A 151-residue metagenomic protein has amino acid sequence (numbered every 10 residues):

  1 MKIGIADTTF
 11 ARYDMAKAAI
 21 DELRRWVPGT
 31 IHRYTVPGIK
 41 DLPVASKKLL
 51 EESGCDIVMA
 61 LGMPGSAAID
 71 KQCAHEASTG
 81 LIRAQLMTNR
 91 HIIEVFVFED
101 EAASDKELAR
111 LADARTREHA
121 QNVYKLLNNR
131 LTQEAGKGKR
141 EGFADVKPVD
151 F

Functional and structural regions predicted by a protein language model:
M1-R33: Glycine-rich phosphate/diphosphate-binding loop of Rossmann-like nucleotide-binding domains
T8-F10, V36, M63-P64, F96-E101: Short, ordered loop/turn segments at secondary-structure junctions
I20-E52: Active-site rim loops that border cofactor/substrate pockets in soluble metabolic enzymes
E22-W26, L49-E52, A84-T88, N122 (+1 more regions): Change "in soluble alpha/beta enzymes" to "in soluble alpha/beta proteins
D41-L81: Glycine-rich phosphate-binding loop
C73-D100, E118: Short, acidic/small-residue loops that bind anionic groups at enzyme active sites
D105-A114: Short beta-strand elements at the ligand-binding edges of bilobed clamshell
D113-K147: A charged, well-structured terminal subsegment
